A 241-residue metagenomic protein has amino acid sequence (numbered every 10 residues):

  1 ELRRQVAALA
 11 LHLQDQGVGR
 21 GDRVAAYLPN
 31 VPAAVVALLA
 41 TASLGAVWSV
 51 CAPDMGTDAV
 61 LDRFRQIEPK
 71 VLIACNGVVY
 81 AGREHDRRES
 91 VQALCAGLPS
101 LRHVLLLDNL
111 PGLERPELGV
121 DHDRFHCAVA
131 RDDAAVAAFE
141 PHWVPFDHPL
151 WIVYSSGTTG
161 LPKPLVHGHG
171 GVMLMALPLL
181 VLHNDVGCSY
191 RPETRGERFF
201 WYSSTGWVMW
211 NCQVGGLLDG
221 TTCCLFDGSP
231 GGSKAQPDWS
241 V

Functional and structural regions predicted by a protein language model:
E1-L39, G56-L61, D121-V129, W143 (+1 more regions): Conserved AMP-binding/adenylate-forming core of the ANL superfamily
A7-L11, R65, G160, L177-P178: Solvent-exposed alpha-helix faces
A25-L28, A34, L38, A42-L94 (+2 more regions): Short beta-strand->loop structural element characteristic of the AMP-binding/adenylate-forming
L28-V31, A52-D54, F199-V208: Conserved AMP-binding
K70-V71, H103, R198, V241: Short, Asp-centered acidic motifs that coordinate Mg2+ and/or phosphate in catalytic or ligand-binding sites
V71-F146: ANL superfamily adenylate-forming
L106, L118-Y154, L161, H169-A176 (+1 more regions): Conserved pre-ATP/AMP-binding loop-to-beta segment of ANL
G171-R198, T205-V241: Conserved AMP-binding/adenylation subdomain of ANL enzymes
